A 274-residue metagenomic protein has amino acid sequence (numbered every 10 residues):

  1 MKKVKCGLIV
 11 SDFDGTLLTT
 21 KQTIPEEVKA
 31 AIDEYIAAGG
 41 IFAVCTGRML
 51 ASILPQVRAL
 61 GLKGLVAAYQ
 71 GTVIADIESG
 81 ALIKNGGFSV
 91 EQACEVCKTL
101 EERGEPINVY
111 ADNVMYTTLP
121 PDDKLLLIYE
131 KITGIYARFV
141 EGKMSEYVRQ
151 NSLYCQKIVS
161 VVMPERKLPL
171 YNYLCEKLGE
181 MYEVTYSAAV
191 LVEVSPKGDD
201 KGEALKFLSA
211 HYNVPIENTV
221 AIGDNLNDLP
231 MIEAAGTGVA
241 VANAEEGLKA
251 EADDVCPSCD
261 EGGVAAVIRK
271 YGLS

Functional and structural regions predicted by a protein language model:
K2-L8, P25, A37, E193-S274: Mg2+-dependent phosphoryl-transfer enzymes with acidic/Ser/Thr/Gly-rich catalytic loops
K5-K21, V96: Asp-based phosphoryl-transfer active-site loop
C6, K63, G104, C155-Q156 (+2 more regions): Short, well-ordered alpha-helix to beta-strand connector turns
D12, T46, D224: Active-site glycine-centered loops adjacent to acidic/histidine catalytic or metal-binding residues that shape
K21-I128: Active-site phosphate-binding/coordination module
V28, I53-V57, L170, L174 (+3 more regions): Hydrophobic packing residues within well-ordered alpha-helices of enzyme cores
L60-L62, Y69-Q70, E78, K177-E180 (+2 more regions): Short, structured coil segments at secondary-structure junctions
T99, R103-P106, Y110-I222: Conserved acidic, metal-coordinating active-site core of Asp-based, Mg2+-dependent phosphoryl-transfer enzymes
